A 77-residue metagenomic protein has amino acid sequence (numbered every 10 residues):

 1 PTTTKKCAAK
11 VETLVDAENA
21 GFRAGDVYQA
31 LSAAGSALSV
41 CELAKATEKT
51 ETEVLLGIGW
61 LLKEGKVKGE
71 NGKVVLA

Functional and structural regions predicted by a protein language model:
P1: General nucleic-acid-binding
T4-Y28, T52-L56, V74: Short alpha-helical segments that sit at the start of domains
S32, G59, K63: Residue-level detection of the helix-turn-helix DNA-binding "recognition helix"
A34-T47: Short acidic, hydrophobic short linear motifs in intrinsically disordered regions
L62-G72: A short, conserved structural fragment
